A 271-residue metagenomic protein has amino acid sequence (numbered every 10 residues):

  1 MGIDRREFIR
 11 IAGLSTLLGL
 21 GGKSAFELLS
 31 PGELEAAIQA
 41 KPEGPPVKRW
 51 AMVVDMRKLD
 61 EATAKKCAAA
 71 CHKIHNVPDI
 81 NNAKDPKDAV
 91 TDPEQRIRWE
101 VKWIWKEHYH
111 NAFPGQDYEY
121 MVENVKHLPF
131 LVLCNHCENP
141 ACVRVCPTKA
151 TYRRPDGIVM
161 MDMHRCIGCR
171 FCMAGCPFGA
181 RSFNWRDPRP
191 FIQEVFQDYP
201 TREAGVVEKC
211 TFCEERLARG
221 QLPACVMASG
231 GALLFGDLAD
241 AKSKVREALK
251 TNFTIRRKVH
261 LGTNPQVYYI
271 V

Functional and structural regions predicted by a protein language model:
M1-V271: Non-ligating segments of multi-cofactor redox enzymes
